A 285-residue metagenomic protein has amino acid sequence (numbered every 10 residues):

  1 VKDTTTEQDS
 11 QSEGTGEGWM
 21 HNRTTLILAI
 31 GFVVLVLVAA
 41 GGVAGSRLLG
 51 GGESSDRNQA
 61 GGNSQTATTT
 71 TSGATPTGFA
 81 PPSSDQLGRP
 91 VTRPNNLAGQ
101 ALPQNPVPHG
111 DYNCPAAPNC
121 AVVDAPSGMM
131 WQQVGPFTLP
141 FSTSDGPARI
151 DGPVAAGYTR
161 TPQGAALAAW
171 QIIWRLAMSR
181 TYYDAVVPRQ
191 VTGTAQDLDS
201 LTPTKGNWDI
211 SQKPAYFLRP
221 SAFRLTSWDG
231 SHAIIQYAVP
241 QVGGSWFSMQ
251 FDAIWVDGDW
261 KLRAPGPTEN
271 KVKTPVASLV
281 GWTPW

Functional and structural regions predicted by a protein language model:
V1-T25, G61-N63: Terminal targeting segments of Actinobacterial cell-envelope proteins
T15-G52: Hydrophobic single-pass membrane-targeting/anchoring helices
D56-N95: Juxtamembrane proline-rich low-complexity "stalk" or linker regions positioned immediately after a signal peptide
P81-D145, S248-S278: Short beta-strand edge/turn micro-motifs at domain boundaries
M129-P203: Core segments of small alpha/beta cavity-forming domains
D197-N207, E269-V272: Polar alpha-helical coiled-coil and adjacent low-complexity
T202-L218: Short, solvent-exposed helix-to-loop capping segments enriched in aromatics
A215-W285: Extracellularly exposed regions in secreted/surface proteins, prominently low-complexity, repeat-rich
